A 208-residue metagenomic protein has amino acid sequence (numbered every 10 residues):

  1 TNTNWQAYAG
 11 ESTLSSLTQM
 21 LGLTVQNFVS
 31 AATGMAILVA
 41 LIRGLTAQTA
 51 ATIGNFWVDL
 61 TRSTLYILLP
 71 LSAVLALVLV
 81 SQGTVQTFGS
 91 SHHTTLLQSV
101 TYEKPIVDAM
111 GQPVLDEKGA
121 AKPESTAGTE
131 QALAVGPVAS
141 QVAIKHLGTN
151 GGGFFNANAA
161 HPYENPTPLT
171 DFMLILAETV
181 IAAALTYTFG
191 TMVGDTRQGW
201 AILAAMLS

Functional and structural regions predicted by a protein language model:
N2-S208: Membrane-proximal intracellular helices of multi-pass ion channels
